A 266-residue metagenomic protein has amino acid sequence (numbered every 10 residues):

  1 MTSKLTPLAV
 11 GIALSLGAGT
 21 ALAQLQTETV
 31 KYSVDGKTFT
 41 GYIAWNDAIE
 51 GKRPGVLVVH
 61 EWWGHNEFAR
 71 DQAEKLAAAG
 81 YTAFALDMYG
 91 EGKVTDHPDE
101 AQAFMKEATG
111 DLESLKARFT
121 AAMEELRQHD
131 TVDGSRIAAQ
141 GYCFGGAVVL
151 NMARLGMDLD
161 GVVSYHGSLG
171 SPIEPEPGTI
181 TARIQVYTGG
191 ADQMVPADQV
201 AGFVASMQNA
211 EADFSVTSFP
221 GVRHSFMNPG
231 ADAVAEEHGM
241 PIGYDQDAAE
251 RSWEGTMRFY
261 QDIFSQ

Functional and structural regions predicted by a protein language model:
M1-A9: Bacterial N-terminal signal peptides that target proteins for export
A18-T20: N-terminal signal peptide c-region/cleavage motif recognized by signal peptidases
T29-T131, P229-G243: Serine-hydrolase catalytic machinery in alpha/beta-hydrolase-like enzymes
Q72, P196-M207: Short alpha-helix in the alpha/beta-hydrolase fold that links the catalytic acid
F119-T181: Primarily recognizes the serine-hydrolase "nucleophile elbow" in alpha/beta-hydrolase and SGNH/GDSL folds
I180, V186-T188, D192: Short beta-strand/loop motif that positions the catalytic acidic residue of the alpha/beta-hydrolase fold
A191-V195, H224: Acidic catalytic loop of the alpha/beta-hydrolase fold
Q208, D213-Q266: C-terminal catalytic histidine-bearing segment of alpha/beta-hydrolase fold enzymes
